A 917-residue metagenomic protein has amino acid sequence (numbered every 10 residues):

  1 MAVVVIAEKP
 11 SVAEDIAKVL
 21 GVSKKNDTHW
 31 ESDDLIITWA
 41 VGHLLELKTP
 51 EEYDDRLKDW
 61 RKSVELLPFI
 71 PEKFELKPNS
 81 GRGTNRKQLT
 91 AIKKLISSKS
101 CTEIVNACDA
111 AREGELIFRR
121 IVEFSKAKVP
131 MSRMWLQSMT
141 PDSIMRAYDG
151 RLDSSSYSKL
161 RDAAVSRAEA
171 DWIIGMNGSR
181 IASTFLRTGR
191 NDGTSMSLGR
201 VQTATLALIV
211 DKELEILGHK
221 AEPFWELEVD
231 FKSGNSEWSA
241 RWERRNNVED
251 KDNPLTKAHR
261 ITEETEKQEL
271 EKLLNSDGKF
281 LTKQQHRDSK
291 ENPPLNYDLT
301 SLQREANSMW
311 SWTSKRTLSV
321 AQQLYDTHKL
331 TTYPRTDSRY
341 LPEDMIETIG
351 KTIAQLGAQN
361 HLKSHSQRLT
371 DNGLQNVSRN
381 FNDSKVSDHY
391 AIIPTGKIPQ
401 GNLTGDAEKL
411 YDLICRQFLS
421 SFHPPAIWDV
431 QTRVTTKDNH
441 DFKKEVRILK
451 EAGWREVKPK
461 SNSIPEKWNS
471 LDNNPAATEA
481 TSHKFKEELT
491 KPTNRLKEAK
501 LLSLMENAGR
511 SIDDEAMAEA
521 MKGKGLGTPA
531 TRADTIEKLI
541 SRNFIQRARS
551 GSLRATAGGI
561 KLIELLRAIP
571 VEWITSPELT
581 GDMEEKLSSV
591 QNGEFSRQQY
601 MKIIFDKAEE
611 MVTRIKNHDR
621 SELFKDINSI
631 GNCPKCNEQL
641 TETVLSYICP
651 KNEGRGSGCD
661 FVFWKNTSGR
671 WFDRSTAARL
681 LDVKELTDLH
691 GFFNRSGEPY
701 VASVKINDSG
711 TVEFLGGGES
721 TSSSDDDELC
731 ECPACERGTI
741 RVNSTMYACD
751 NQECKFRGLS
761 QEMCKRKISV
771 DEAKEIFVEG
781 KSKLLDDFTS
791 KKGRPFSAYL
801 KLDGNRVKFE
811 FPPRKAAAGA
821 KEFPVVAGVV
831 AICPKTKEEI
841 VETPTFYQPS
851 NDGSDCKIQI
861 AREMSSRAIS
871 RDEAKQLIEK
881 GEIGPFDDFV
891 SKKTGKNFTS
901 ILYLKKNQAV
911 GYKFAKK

Functional and structural regions predicted by a protein language model:
M1-M176, Q375, T481, P492: Intrinsically disordered, low-complexity regulatory segments
A2-V4, S80-G81, N85, I96 (+8 more regions): Basic, low-complexity terminal or inter-domain segments flanking catalytic cores
T90, K99, S143-V229, R287: C-terminal or mid-to-C-terminal helical accessory/interaction module adjacent to the motor/catalytic core
D109, M309-T313: A conserved hydrophobic secondary-structure block that centers on an alpha-helix together with its immediately flanking
N191-G193, S197, I209-T262, M309 (+1 more regions): C-terminal helical "lid" subdomain and adjoining coupling/linker elements of P-loop NTPases
K251-L295, R670: Metal- or metallocofactor-binding catalytic centers and their adjacent structured scaffolds across diverse enzyme
